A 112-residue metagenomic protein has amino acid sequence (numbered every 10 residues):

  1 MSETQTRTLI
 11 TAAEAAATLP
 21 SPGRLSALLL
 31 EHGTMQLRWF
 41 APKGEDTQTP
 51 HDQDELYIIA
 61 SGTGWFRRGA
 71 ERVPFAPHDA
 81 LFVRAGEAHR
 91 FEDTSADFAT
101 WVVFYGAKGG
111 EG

Functional and structural regions predicted by a protein language model:
M1-W39, G44-T49: A short, N-terminal "cap"/entry segment at the start of jelly-roll beta-barrel domains of the cupin/DSBH fold
E31-G33, R67-E71, T94: Short strand-coil-strand connectors
T34, Q53, D97-F98: A structure-centric signal for secondary-structure junctions around beta-strands
H51-F66: Short, conserved beta-strand element in jelly-roll/cupin
D54, A80-R84, F104: A generic "structured core" feature
A70-A85: Short acidic-glycine-tyrosine-enriched beta hairpin
G86-E111: Ligand-binding loop in jelly-roll beta-barrel domains
